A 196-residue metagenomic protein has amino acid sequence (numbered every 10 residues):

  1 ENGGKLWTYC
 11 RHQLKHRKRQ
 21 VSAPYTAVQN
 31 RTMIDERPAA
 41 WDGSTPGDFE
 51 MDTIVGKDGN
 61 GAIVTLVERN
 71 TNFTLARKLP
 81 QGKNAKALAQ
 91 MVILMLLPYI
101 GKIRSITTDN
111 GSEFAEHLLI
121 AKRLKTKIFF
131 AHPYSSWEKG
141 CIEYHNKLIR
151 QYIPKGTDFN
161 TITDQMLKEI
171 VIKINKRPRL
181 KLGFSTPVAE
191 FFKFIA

Functional and structural regions predicted by a protein language model:
E1-W41: Basic, flexible linker segments flanking DNA-binding modules in nucleic acid-interacting mobile-element proteins
D35-T74: An active-site-proximal beta-strand-loop segment
D52, L66, N72, V92 (+4 more regions): Mobile genetic element proteins and their domesticated derivatives, centered on retroelements and DNA transposons
V55-G59, A76-I100: Active-site beta-loop-alpha junctions of metal-dependent nucleic acid enzymes, especially the RNase H-like/DDE
E68, K78-Q81, N110, F130-P133 (+1 more regions): Active-site proximal loops enriched in glycine and acidic residues that flank catalytic Cys/His/Asp and coordinate
F73, I100-K102, T107, K127 (+1 more regions): Polytopic alpha-helical membrane proteins, predominantly small-molecule transporters/carriers
L97, L118-A196: Charged alpha-helix within mobile-element recombinases
G101-E116, Y134: Acidic/histidine-rich, metal-coordinating catalytic segments
